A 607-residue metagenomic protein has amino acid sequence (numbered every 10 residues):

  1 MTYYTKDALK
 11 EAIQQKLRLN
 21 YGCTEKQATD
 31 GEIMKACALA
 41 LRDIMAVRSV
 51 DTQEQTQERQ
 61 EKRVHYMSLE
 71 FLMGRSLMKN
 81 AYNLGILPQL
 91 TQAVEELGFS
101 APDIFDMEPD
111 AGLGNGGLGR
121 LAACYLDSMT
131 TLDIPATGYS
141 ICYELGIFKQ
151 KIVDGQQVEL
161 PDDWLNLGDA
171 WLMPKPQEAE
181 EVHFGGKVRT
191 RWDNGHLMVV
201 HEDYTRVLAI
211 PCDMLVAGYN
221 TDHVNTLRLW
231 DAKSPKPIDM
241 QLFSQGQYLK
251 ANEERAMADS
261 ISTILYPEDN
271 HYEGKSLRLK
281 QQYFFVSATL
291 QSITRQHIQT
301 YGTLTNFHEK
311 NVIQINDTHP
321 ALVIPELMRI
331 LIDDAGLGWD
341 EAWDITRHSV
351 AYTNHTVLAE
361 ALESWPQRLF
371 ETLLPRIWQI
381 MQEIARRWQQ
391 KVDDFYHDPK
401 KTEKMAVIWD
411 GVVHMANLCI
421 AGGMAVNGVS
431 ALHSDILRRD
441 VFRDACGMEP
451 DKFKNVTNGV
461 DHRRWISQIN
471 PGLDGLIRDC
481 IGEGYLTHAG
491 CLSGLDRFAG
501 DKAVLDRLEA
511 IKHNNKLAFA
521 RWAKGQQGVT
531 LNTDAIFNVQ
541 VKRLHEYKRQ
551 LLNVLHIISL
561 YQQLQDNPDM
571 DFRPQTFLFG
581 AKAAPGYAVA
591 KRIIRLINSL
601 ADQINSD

Functional and structural regions predicted by a protein language model:
M1-D607: A conserved ligand/cofactor-binding region detector
